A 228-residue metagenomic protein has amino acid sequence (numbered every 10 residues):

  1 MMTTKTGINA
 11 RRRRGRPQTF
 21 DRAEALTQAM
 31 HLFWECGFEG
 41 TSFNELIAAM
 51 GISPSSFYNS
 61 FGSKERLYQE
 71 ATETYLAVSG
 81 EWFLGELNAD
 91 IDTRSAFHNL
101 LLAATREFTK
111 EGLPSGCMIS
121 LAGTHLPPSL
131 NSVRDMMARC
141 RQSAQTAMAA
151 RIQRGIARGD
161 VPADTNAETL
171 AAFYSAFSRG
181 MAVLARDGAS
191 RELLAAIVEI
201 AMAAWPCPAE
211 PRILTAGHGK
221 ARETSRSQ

Functional and structural regions predicted by a protein language model:
M1-F20, A209-Q228: N-terminal intrinsically disordered/low-complexity leader segments
M2-K5, S115, S120, T165-L184 (+1 more regions): Hydrophobic alpha-helical segments that form the core of small-molecule binding pockets and/or dimer interfaces
M2-T3, E24, Q28, L32-R66 (+1 more regions): Helix-turn-helix
E70, L84-S115, A167-Y174, K220: Hydrophobic alpha-helical connector segments
E73-S79: Short, basic, alpha-helical segments at the C-terminal edge of helix-turn-helix-like DNA-binding modules
S95-N99, N131-A157, T169, E199: Amphipathic alpha-helical packing segments from all-alpha helical-bundle domains
A96-F97, K110-D135: Amphipathic alpha-helical segments used for helix-helix packing
E107-K110, R154, Y174-R191, A204-I213: Amphipathic C-terminal alpha-helical segment
